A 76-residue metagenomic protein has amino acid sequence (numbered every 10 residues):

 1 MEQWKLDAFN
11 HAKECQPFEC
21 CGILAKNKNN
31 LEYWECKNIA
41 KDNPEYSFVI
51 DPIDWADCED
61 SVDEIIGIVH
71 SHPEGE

Functional and structural regions predicted by a protein language model:
M1-I65, E74-E76: Conserved beta-strand-loop surface patch within small alpha/beta domains used for substrate/adaptor or ligand engagement
S71: Conserved residues at the C-terminal ends of beta-strands
